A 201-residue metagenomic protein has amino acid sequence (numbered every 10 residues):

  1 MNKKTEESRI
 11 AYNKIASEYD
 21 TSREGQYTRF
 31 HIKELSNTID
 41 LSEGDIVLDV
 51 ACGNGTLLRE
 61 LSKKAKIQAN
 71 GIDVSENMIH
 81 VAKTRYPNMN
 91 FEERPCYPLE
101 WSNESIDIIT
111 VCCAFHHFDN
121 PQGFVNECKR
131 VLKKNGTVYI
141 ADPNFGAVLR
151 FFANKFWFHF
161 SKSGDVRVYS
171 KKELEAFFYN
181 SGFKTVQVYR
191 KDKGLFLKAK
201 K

Functional and structural regions predicted by a protein language model:
M1-D40, T56, E60, V81 (+2 more regions): Conserved class I S-adenosyl-L-methionine
K3-K4, S22-Q26, L57, Y139-S181 (+1 more regions): C-terminal alpha-helical "lid/dimerization" subdomain adjacent to the S-adenosyl-L-methionine
D40-I46: Short helix-loop-beta connector
I46, G136-T137: Short glycine-centered segments of the SAM/dcSAM-binding site in methyltransferase folds
L48-V50, N54-P98: Class I SAM-dependent methyltransferase SAM/SAH-binding core
T110: A conserved beta-strand element that flanks and buttresses the S-adenosyl-L-methionine
C113-A114: Short catalytic micro-motifs in class I SAM-dependent methyltransferases
Q122-K134: A short glycine-rich, Lys/Arg-flanked "PGG" loop and its adjoining helix->strand segment in the class I
